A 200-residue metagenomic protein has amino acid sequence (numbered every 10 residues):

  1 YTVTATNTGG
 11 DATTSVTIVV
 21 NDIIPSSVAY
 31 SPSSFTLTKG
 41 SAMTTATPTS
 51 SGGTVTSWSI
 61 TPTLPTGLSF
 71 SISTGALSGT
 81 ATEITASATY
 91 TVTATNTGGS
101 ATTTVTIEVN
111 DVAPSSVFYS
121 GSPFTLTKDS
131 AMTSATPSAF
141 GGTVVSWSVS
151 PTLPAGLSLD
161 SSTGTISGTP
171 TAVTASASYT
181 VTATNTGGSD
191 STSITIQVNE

Functional and structural regions predicted by a protein language model:
Y1, A86-Y90, A175-Y179: Exposed beta-strand face motif in extracellular beta-rich ectodomains
T2, T66-T82, A155-T171: Strand-loop-strand motifs at the edges of beta-sheets in extracellular beta-sandwich domains
G10-N21, G99-N110, G188-N199: C-terminal edge beta-strand
I23-P32, V112-G121: Proline-enriched interdomain boundary motifs that mark the N-terminal boundary and often initiate the first structured
F35-A42, F124-A131: Short, solvent-exposed loop/linker segments at the N-terminal edge of repeated beta-sheet extracellular domains
A42-S50, A131-A139: A short beta-strand segment in extracellular, disulfide-stabilized domains
G52-I60, L64, G141-S148, L153: Solvent-exposed loop segments of extracellular immunoglobulin-like
